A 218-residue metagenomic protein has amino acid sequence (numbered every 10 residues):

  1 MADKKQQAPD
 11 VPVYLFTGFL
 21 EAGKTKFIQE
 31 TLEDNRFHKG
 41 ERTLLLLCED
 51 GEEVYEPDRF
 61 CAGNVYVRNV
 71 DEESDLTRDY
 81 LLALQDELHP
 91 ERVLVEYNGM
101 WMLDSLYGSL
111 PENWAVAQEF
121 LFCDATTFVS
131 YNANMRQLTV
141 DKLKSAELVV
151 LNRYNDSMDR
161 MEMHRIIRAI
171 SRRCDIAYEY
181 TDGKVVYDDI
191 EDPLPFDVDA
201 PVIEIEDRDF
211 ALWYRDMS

Functional and structural regions predicted by a protein language model:
A2, D156-S218: C-terminal accessory "lid"/substrate-recognition subdomains
A2-T17, E21-Q118, F122-Y131: Nucleotide-state-sensitive switch-loop elements of NTP-binding domains
F27, T43, Y97, L103 (+4 more regions): Generic detector of bulky aromatic hydrophobic side chains
L32-E33, F60-G63, L84, R136-L138 (+2 more regions): General N-terminal targeting signals
R36, R42, R59, R68 (+9 more regions): Arginine residue identity/basic-tract feature
L46, V54, S145, R172-D175 (+1 more regions): Alpha-helix boundary/capping detector
R92-E179: Phosphate/Mg2+-binding loops and adjacent switch elements in nucleotide/diphosphate-handling enzyme cores
